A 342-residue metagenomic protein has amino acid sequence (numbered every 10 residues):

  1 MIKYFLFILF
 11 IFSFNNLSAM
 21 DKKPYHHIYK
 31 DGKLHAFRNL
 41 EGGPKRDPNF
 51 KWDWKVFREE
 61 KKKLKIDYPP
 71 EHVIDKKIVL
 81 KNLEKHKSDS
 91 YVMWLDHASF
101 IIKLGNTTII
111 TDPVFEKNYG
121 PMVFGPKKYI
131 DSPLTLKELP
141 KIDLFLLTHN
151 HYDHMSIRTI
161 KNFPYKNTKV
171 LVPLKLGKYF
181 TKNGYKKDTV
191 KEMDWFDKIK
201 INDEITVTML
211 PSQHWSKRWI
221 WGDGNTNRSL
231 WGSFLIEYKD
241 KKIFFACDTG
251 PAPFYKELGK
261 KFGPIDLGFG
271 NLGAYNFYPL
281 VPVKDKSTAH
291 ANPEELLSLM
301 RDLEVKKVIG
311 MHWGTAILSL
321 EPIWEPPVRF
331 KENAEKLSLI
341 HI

Functional and structural regions predicted by a protein language model:
M1-Y4: Positively charged n-region of N-terminal signal peptides that target proteins for export
L6, N16-E138, I236-C247, D266-L272 (+1 more regions): Metallo-beta-lactamase
M20-L40, L144, K169-L171, K175-K178 (+2 more regions): Cap/insert and terminal regions of metallo-dependent hydrolase folds
D47, F124-V172, G263-F269: Active-site metal-binding motif and surrounding structural segment of the metallo-beta-lactamase
I66-D89, P173-K241, R329-L339: Metallo-beta-lactamase
I102, D112, H149, S156 (+4 more regions): Divalent metal-coordination and catalytic microenvironments
P113-F115, N150, S212-Q213, C247-T249 (+2 more regions): Active-site metal-binding loops of divalent metal-dependent hydrolases
F115-S132, S216-N225, N276-H290: Acidic/histidine-rich helix-loop elements that form or flank divalent-metal/phosphate-binding sites at the catalytic
